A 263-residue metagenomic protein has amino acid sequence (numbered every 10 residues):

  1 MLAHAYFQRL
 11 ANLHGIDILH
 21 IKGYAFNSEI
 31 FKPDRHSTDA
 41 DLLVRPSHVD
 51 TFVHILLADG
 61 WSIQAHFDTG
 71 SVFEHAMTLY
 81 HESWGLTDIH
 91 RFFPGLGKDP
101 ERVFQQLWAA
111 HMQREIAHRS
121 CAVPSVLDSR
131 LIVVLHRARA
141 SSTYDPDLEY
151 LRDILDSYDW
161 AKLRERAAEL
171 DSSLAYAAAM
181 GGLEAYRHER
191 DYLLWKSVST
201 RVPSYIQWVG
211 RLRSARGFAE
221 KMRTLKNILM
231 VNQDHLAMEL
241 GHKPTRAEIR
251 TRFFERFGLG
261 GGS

Functional and structural regions predicted by a protein language model:
M1-T38, V44-S263: Conserved NTP-donor binding/palm subdomain of two-metal-ion nucleotidyltransferases/polymerases, i.e., the charged
